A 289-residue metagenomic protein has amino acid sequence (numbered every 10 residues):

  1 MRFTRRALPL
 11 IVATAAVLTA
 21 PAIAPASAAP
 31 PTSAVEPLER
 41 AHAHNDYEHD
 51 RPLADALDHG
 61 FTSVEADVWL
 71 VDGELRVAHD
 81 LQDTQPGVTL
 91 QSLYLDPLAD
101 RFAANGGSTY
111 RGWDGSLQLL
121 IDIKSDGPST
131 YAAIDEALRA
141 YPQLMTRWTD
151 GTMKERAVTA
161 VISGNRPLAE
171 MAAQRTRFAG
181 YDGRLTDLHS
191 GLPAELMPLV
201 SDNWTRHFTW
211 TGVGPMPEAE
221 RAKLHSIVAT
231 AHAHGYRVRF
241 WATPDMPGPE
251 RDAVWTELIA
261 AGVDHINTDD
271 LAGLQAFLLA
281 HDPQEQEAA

Functional and structural regions predicted by a protein language model:
M1-A29: Secretory targeting and sorting signals
A29-E48: Short N-terminal segments immediately surrounding and downstream of signal-peptide cleavage
T32-L38, D55-T62, W69-A289: Catalytic cores of phosphodiester-bond hydrolases, prominently lipid phosphodiesterases
H49-A54: A structural motif detector for short, solvent-exposed N-terminal "entry" segments of globular domains
